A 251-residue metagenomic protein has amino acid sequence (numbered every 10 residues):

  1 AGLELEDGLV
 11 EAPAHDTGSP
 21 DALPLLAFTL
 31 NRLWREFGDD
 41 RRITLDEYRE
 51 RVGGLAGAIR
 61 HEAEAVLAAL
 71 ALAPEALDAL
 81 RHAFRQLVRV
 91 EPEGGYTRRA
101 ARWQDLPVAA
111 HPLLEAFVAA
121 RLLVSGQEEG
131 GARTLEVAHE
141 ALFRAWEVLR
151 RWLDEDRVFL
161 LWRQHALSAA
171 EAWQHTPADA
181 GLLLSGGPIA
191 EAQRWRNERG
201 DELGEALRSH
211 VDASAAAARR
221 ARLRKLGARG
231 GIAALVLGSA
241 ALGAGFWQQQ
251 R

Functional and structural regions predicted by a protein language model:
A1-S214: Amphipathic helix/helix-loop-helix segment enriched in hydrophobic residues with interspersed Lys/Arg and occasional
R219-R251: Alpha-helical transmembrane signal-anchor helices
